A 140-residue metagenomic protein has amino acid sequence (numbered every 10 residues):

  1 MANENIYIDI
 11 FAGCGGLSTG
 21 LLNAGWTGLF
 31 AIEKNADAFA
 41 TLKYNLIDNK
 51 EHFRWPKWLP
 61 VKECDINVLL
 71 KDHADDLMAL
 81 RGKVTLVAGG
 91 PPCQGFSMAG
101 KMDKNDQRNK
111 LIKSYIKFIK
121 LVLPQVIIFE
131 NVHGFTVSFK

Functional and structural regions predicted by a protein language model:
M1-K140: Conserved active-site and SAM-binding loop architecture of S-adenosyl-L-methionine-dependent nucleic-acid
